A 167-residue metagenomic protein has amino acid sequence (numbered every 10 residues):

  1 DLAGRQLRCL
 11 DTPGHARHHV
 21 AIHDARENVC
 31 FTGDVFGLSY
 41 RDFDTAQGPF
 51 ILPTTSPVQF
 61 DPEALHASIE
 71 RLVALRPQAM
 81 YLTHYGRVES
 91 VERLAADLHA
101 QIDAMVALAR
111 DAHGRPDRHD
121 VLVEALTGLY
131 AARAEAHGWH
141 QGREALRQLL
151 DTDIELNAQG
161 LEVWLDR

Functional and structural regions predicted by a protein language model:
D1: Active-site HxH/HxHxD metal-binding segment of metal-dependent hydrolases
Q6, D11-P13, R17-E92: Metallo-beta-lactamase
L65-S68, M105, N157: Alpha-helical packing segments of well-folded alpha/beta enzyme cores
Q78-A79, T83, V88-R115, V123-L129 (+1 more regions): C-terminal functional module detector
A107-R167: C-terminal regulatory/interaction regions
